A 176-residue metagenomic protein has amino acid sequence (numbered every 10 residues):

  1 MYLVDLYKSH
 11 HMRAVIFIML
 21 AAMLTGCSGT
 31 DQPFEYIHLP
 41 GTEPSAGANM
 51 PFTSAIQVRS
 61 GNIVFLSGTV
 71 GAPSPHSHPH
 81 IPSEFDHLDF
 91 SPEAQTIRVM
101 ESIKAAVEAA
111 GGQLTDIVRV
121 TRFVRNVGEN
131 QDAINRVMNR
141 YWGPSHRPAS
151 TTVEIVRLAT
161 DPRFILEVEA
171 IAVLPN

Functional and structural regions predicted by a protein language model:
Y2-L3, K8-A14: Positively charged n-region of N-terminal signal peptides that target proteins for export
F17, A21-E101, A105-A110, T115-V118 (+1 more regions): N-terminal presequence-like segments and the immediate start of the first folded domain
